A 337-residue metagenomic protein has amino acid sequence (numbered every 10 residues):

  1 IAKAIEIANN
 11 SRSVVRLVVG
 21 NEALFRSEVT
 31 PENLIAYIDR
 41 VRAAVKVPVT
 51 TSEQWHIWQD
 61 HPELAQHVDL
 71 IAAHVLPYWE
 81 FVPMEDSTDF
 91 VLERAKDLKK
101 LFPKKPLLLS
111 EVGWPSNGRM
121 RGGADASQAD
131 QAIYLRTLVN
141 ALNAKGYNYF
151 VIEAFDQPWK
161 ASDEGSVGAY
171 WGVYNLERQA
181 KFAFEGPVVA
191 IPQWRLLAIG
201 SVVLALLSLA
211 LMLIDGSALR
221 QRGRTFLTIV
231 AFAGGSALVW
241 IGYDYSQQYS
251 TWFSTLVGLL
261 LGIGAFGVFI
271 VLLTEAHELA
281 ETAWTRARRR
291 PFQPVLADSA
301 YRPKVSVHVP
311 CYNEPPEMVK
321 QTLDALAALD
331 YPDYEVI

Functional and structural regions predicted by a protein language model:
I1, V15, N21, E53-R94 (+1 more regions): Aromatic- and acid-rich polysaccharide-binding/catalytic face of secreted or lumenal carbohydrate-active enzymes
K3-T30, W58-Q59, L108-L109: Active-site groove signature of glycoside hydrolases
N21, D39-Q59, K104-V112, Y147-Q157: Aromatic-lined carbohydrate-recognition surfaces of secreted/lumenal glycan-active proteins
A73-F81, L101-A132, D156-K160: Active-site clefts of carbohydrate-active enzymes
M120-D130, A144-N148, I152-I229: Aromatic-rich peripheral "rim/lid" segments of glycoside hydrolase catalytic domains that contact and position glycan
L207-S299: N-terminal membrane-anchoring/stem segments of glycan-assembly enzymes
A300, L323-D333: Short, acidic, metal-binding catalytic loop of nucleotide-sugar glycosyltransferases
P303-S306, E335: Cell-envelope/extracellular polymer assembly enzymes that use nucleotide-activated donors
